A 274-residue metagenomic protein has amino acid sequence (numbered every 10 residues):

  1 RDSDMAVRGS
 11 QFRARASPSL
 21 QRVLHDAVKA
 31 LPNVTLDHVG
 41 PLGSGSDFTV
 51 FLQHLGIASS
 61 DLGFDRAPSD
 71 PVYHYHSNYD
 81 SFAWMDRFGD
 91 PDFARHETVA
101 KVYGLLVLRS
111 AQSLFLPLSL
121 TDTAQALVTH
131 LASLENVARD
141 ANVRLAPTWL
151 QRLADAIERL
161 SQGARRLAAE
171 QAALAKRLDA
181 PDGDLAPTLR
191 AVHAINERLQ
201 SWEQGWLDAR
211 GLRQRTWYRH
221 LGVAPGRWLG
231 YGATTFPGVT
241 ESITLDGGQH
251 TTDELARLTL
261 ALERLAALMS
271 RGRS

Functional and structural regions predicted by a protein language model:
R1-S274: Secretory-pathway/membrane protein signature
